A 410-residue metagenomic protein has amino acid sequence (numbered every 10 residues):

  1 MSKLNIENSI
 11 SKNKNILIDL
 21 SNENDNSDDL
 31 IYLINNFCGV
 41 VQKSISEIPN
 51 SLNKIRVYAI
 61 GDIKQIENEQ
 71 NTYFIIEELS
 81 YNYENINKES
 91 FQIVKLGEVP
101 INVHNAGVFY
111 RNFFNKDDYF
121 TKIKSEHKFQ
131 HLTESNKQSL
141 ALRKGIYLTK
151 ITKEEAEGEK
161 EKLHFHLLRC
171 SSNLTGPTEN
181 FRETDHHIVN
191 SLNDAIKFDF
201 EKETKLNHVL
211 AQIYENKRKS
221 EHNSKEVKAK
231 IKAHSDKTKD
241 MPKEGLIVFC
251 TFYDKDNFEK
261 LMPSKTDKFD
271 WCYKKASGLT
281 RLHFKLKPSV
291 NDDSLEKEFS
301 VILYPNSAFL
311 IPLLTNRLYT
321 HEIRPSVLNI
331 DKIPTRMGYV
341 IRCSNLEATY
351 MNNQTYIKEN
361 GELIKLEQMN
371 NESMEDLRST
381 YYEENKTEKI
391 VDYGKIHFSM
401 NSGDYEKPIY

Functional and structural regions predicted by a protein language model:
S2-Y410: Non-heme Fe(II) oxygenase metal-center motifs and adjacent flexible, charged/small-residue loops
